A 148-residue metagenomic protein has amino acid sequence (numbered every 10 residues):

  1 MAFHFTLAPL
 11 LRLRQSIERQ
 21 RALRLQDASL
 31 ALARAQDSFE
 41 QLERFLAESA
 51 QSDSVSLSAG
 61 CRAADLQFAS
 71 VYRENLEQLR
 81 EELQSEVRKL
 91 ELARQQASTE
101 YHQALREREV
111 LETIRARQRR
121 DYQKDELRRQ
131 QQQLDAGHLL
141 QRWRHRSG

Functional and structural regions predicted by a protein language model:
M1-G148: Charge-rich amphipathic alpha-helical interaction elements
